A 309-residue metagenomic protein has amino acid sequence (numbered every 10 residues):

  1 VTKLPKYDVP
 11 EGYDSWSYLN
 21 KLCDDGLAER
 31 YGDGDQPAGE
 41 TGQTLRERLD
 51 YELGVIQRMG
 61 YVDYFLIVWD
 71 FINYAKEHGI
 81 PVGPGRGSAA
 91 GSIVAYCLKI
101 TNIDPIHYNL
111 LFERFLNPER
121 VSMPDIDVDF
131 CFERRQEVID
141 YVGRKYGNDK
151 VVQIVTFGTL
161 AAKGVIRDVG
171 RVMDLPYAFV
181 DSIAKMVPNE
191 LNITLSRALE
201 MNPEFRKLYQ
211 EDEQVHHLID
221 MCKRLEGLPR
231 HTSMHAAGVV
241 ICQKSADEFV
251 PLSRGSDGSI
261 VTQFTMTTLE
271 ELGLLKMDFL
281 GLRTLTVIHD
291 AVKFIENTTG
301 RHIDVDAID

Functional and structural regions predicted by a protein language model:
V1-D309: Alpha-helical scaffold/interaction cores of sigma-54-like transcription cofactors and many family A DNA polymerases
